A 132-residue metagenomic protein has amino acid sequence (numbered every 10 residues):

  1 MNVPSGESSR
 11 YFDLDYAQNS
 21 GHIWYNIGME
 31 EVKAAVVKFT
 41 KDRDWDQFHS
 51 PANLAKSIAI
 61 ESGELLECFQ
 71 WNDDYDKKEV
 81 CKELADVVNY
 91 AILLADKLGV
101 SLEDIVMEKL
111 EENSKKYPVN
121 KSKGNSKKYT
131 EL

Functional and structural regions predicted by a protein language model:
P4: Conserved active-site-adjacent core of cysteine acyl-enzyme catalytic domains
E7-L132: Flexible "arm" and connector segments at domain edges
